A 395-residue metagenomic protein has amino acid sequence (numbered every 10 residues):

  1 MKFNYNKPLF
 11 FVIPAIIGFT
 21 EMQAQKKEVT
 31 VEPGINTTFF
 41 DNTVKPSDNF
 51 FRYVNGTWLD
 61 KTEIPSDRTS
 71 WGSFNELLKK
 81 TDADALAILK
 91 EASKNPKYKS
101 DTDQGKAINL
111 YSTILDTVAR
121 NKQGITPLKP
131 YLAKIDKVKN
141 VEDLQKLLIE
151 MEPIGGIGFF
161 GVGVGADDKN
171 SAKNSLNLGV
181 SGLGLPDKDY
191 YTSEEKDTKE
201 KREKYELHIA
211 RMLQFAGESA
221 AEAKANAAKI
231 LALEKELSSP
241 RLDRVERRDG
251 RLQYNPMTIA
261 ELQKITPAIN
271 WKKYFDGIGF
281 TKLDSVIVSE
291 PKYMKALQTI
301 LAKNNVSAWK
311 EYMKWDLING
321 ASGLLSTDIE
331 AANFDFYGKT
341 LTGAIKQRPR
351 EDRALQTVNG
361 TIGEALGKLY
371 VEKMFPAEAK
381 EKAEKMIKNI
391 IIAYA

Functional and structural regions predicted by a protein language model:
M1-K27: Bacterial Sec-dependent N-terminal signal peptides
Q23, T69, P240: Acidic, surface-exposed loops and disordered segments
A24, T57-W58, S181-L183: Short, glycine-/Ser/Thr-/acidic-enriched flexible segments
K26-T38: Short, Gly/Pro- and small/polar-rich lid/capping loops
T38, N42-P46: A charge-rich, low-complexity, intrinsically flexible signal that marks solvent-exposed coils, linkers, repeats
K45-D48, Y53-A119: Active-site-surrounding "flap" and adjacent substrate/cofactor-binding loops of secreted or lumenal enzymes, prototyped
A92-A393: Noncatalytic, helix-rich "gating/capping" subdomain that lines the substrate-entry/channel surface of large enzyme
